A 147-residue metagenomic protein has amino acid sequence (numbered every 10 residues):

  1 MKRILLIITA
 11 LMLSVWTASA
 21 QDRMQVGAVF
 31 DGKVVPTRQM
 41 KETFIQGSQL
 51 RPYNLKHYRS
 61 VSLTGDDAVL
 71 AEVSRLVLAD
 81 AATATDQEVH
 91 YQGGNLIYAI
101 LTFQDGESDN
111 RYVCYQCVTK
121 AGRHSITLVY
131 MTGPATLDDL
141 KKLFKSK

Functional and structural regions predicted by a protein language model:
M1-V26: Bacterial Sec-dependent N-terminal signal peptides
S19-N110, V118-R123, T136-K147: Polybasic/polar functional segments that serve as interface/processing modules
S125-T127: Short beta-strand segments
V129-A135: Short, solvent-exposed aromatic-acidic interface loops
